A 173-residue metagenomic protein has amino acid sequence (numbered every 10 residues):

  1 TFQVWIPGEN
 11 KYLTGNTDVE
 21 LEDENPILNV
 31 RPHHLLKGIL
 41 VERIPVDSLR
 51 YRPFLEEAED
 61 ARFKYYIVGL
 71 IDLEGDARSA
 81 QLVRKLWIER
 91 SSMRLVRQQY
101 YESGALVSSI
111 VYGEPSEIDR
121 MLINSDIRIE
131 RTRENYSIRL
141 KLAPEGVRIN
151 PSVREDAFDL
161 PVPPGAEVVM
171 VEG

Functional and structural regions predicted by a protein language model:
T1-H34: An acidic-aromatic
E9-N10, D18, E42, D72-G75: Short acidic/polar capping segments at secondary-structure boundaries
I39-D47: Sec/Tat-exported extracytoplasmic proteins
I39-L40, I149, V171: Residue-level marker of positions within ordered structural domains that often coincide with functionally constrained
V46-E57, V168: Short secondary-structure junctions
P53-P164: Gly/Pro-enriched, hydrophobic low-complexity segments that function as extracytoplasmic propeptides/linkers
P163-G173: Short, low-complexity, Pro/Ser/Thr/Gly-rich segments in the mature regions of secreted, periplasmic
